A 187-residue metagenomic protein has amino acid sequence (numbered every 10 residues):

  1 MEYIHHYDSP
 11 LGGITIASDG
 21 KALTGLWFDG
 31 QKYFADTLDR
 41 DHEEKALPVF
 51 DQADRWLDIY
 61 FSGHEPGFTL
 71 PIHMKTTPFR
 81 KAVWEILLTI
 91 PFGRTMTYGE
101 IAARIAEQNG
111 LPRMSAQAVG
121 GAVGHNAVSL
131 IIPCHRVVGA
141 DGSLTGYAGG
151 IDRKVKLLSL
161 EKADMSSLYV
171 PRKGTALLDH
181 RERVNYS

Functional and structural regions predicted by a protein language model:
M1-P10, S18-G25: N-terminal, positively charged, Ser/Thr/Ala/Gly-biased leader segments that form transit/presequence-like amphipathic
Y3-P10, R55, H64-S187: Nucleic acid-binding interface residues in structured DNA/RNA-binding domains, emphasizing the DNA-engaging scaffolds
G13: Short hydrophobic/aromatic beta-strand or adjacent loop that forms the aromatic wall/cage of a ligand/substrate-binding
S18-T69: Compact structured core domains
